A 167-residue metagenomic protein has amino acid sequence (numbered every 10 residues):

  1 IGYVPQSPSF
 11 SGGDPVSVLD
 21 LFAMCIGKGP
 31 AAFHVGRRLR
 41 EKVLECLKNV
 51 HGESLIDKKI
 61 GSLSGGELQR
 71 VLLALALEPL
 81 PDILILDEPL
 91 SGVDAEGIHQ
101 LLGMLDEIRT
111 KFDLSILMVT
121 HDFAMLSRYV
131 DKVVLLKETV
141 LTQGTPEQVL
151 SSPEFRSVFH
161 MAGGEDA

Functional and structural regions predicted by a protein language model:
R37-L55: Conserved ABC ATPase "signature" region
K59-L63, E67: Conserved ABC ATPase signature
L80: Conserved catalytic motifs of ABC-family nucleotide-binding domains
L84-E88: Catalytic Walker B motif of ABC-type/P-loop ATPase nucleotide-binding domains
A95-G97: Helix N-cap at the start of a conserved alpha-helix in ABC-type nucleotide-binding domains
T120-H121: H-loop/switch region of ABC-family ATPase nucleotide-binding domains
V133-T145: H-loop (His-switch) and adjacent beta-strand-loop-beta switch element of ABC-type ATPase nucleotide-binding domains
